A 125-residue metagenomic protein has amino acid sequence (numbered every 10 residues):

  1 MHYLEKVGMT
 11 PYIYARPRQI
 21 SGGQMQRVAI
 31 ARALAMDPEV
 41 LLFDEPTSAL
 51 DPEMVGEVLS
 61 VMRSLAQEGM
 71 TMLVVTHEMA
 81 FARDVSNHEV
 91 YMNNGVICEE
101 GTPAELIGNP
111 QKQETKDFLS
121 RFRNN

Functional and structural regions predicted by a protein language model:
M1-P11: Conserved ABC ATPase "signature" region
R16-I20, Q24: Conserved ABC ATPase signature
A35-E39: A short, proline-enriched helix->beta-strand linker immediately N-terminal to the Walker B motif in ABC-type P-loop
L41-D44: Catalytic Walker B motif of ABC-type/P-loop ATPase nucleotide-binding domains
T76-H77: H-loop/switch region of ABC-family ATPase nucleotide-binding domains
E100-G101: ABC ATPase "signature
